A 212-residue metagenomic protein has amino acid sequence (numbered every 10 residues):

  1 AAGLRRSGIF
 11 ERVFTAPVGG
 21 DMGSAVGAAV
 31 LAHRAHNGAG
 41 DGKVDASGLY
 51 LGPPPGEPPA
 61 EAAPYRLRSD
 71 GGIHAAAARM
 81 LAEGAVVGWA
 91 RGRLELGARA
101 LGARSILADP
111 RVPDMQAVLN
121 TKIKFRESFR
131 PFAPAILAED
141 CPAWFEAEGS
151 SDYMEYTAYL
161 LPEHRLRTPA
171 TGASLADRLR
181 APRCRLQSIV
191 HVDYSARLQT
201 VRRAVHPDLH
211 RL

Functional and structural regions predicted by a protein language model:
A2-L212: Flexible beta->alpha loop and helix N-cap segments adjacent to enzyme active/binding sites
